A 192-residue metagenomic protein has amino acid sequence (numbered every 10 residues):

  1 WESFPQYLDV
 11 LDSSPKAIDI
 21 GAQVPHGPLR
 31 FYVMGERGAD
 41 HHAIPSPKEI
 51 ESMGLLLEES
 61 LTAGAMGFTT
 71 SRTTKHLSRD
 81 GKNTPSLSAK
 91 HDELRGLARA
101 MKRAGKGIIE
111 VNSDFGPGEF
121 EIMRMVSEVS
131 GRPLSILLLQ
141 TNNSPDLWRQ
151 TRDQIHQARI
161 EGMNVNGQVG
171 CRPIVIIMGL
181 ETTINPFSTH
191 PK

Functional and structural regions predicted by a protein language model:
W1-L8, G27-P28, V33-K48, S52-L56 (+5 more regions): Polyanionic/metal-chelating signatures
L8-D9, A17: Central mid-sequence intracellular linker of multi-pass
K16-D19, G162: Loop/turn elements at helix/coil->beta-strand transitions in domains of secreted/extracellular proteins
I20-V24, F68-T70, G107-V111, L134-L138 (+1 more regions): Hydrophobic faces of well-ordered beta-strands that scaffold small-molecule active sites in alpha/beta enzyme cores
P25-G27, F115: Short glycine-enriched loops at secondary-structure junctions
E59-G118: Divalent metal-binding pocket/active-site signature
